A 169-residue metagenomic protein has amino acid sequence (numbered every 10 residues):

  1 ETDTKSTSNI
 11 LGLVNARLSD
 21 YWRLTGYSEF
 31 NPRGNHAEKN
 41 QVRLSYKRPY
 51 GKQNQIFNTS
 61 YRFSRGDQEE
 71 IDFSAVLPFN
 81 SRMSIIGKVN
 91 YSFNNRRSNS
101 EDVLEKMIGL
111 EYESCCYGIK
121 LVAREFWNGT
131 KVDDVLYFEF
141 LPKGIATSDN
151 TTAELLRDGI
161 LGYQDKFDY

Functional and structural regions predicted by a protein language model:
E1-Y169: Long, low-hydrophobicity, solvent-exposed regions enriched in small/turn-prone and acidic residues
